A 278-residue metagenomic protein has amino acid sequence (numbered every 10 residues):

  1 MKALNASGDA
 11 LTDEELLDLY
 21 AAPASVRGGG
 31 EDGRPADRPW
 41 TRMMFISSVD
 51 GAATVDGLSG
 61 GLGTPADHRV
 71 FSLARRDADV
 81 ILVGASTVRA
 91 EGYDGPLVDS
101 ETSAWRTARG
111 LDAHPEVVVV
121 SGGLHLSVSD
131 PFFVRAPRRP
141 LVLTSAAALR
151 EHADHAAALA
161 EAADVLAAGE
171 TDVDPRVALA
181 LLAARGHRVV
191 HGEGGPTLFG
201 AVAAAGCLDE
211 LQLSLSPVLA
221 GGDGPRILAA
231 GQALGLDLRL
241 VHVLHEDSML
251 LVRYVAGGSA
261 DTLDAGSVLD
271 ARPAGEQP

Functional and structural regions predicted by a protein language model:
M1-P278: Enzymes that bind and transform nitrogen-containing heteroaromatic metabolites
